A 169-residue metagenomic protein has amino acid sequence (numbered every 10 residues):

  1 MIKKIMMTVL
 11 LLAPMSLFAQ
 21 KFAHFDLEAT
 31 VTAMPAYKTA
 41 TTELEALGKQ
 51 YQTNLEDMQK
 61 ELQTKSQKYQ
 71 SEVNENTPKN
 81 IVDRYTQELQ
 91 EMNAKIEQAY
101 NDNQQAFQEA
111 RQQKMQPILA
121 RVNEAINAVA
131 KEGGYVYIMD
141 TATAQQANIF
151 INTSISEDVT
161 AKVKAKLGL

Functional and structural regions predicted by a protein language model:
K4-P14: Sec-dependent N-terminal signal peptides
M15-A19: Sec/Tat signal peptide C-region and signal peptidase I cleavage site
Q20-L169: Amphipathic, charged alpha-helical segments and their helix-to-coil junctions in extracytoplasmic/peripheral assemblies
